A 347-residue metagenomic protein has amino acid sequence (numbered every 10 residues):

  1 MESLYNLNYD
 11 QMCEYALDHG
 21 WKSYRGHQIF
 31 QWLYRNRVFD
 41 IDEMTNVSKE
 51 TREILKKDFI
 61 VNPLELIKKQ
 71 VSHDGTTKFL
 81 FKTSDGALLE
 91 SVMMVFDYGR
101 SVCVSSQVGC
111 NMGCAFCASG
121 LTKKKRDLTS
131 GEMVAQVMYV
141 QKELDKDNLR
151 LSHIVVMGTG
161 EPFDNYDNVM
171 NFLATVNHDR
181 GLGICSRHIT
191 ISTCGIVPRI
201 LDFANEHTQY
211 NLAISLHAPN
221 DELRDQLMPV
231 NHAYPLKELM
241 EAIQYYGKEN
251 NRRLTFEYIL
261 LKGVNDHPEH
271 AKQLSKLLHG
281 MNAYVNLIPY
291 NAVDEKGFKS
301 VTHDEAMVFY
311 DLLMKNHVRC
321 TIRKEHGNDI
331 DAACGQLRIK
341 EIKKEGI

Functional and structural regions predicted by a protein language model:
M1-L89, Q244-R252, Y258-I347: Auxiliary Fe-S-binding modules of radical SAM enzymes
V71, S84, M94-F96, D145 (+1 more regions): Short polar/acidic secondary-structure junctions
S72, S105-S106, S119, S192 (+1 more regions): Short linear Ser/Thr-Pro motifs
T77, L89, R100-V104, M112 (+1 more regions): Generic beta-strand structural signal
M93-M94, N168: Residue-level structural signal for beta-strand termini and adjacent loop
V95-M138: Canonical Radical SAM [4Fe-4S] cluster-binding loop centered on the CxxxCxxC motif and its immediate flanking residues
Q141-N316, C320: Conserved AdoMet/S-adenosylmethionine-binding subsite of the radical SAM
